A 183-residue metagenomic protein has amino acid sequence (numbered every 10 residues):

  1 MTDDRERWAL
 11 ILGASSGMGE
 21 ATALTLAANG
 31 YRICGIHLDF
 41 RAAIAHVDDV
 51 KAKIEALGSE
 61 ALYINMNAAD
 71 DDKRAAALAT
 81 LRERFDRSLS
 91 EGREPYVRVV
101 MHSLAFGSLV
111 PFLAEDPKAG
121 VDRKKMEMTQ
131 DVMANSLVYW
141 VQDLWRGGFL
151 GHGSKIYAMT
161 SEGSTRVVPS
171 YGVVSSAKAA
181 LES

Functional and structural regions predicted by a protein language model:
L12, N65-M66, S90, E94-L113 (+2 more regions): Rossmann-fold scaffold of SDR-type NAD(P)-dependent oxidoreductases
S15-S16: Conserved glycine-rich cofactor-binding loop
G19-E20: N-terminal Rossmann-fold NAD(P) dinucleotide-binding loop
L26: Aromatic pocket-lining residues of Rossmann-like dinucleotide-binding sites
Y31-D48: Conserved glycine-rich Rossmann-like NAD(P)H-binding loop of the short-chain dehydrogenase/reductase
I54-D72: Rossmann-fold cofactor-recognition segment
A69-R87: Conserved Rossmann-fold cofactor-binding substructure of NAD(P)-dependent oxidoreductases
A105-S183: Catalytic loop of short-chain dehydrogenase/reductase
